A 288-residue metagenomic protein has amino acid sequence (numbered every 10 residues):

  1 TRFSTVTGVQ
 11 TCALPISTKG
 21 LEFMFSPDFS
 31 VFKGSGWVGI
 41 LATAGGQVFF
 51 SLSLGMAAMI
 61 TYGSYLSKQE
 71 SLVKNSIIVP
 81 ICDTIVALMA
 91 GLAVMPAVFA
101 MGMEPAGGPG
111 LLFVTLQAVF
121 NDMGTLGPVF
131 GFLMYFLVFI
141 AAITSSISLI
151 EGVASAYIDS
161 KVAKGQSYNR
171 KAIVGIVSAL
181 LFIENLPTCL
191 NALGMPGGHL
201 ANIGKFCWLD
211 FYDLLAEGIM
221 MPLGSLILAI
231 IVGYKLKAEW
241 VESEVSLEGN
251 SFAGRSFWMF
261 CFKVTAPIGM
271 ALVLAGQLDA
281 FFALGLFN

Functional and structural regions predicted by a protein language model:
T1-C12: Single conserved hydrophobic/aromatic residue that forms the stacking wall/gate of nucleotide- or nucleobase-binding
A13-I147, K161-I173: Membrane-embedded translocation segments of transport machinery
A44-V48, P80, F132-A142, S178 (+4 more regions): Hydrophobic alpha-helical transmembrane segments of multi-pass small-molecule transporters/permeases
S53-K68, F139-S155, S225-E242, F281: Transmembrane alpha-helical segments in integral membrane proteins
K74, P105-V114, F130-V138, A156-A172 (+2 more regions): Transmembrane helix-loop boundary segments of multi-pass membrane transporters
I81-A90, L180-P187, M220-G224: Membrane-embedded alpha-helical segments of transport systems, primarily multispan ion/solute transporters
A154, K161-S178, F211-M270: C-terminal membrane-solvent junction of multi-pass transporters and transport-like membrane proteins
E184-A192, G269-L284: Alpha-helical transmembrane segments and their membrane-interface junctions in multi-pass membrane proteins
